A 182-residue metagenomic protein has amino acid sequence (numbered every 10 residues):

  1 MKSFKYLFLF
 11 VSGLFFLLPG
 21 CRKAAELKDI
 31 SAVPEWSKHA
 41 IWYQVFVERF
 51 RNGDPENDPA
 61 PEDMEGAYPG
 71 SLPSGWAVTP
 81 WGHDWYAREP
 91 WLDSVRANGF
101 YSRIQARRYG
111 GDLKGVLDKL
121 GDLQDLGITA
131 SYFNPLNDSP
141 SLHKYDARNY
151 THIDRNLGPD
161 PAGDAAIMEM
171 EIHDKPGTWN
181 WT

Functional and structural regions predicted by a protein language model:
M1-F8: Bacterial N-terminal signal peptides that target proteins for export
F8-L17: Bacterial N-terminal signal peptides
A24-T182: N-terminal structural segment of carbohydrate-active enzymes
